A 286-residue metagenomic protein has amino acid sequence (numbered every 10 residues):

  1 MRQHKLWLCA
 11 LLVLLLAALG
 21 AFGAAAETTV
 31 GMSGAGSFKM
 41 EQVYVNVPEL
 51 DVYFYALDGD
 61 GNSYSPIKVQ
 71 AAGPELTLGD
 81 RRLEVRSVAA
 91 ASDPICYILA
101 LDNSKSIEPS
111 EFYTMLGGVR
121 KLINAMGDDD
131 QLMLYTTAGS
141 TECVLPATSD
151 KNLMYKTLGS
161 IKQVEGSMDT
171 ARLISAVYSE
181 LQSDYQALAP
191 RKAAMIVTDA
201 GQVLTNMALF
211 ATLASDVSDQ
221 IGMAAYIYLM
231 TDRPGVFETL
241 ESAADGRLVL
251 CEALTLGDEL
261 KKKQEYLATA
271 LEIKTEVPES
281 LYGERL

Functional and structural regions predicted by a protein language model:
M1-A10: Bacterial N-terminal signal peptides that target proteins for export
A10-G20: Bacterial N-terminal signal peptides
G20-G31: Sec-dependent signal peptide cleavage junction
A26, G34-I98, K105-F112: Acidic, polar low-complexity linker/tail segments
P48, C251-L286: C-terminal "exit" segments of structured domains
A90-A147, L173-V177, A193-T198, I227-Y228: Von Willebrand factor
S106, M126, S140-P146, N152-K192 (+2 more regions): Von Willebrand factor
T198-Y266: VWA/integrin I-like adhesion module and closely mimicked acidic/polar interface patches used
